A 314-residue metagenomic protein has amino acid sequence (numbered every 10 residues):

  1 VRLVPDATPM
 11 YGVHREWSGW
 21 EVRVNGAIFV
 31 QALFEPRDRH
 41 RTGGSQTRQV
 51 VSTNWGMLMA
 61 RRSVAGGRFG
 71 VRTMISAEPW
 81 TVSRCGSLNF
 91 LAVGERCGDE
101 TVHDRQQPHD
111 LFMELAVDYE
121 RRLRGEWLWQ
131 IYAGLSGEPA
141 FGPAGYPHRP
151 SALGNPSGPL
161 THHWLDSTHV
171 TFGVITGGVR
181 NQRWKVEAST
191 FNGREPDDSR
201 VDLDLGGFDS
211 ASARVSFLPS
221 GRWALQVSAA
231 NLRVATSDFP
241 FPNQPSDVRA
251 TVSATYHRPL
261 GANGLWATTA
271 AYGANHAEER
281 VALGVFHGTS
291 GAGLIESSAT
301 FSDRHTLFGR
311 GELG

Functional and structural regions predicted by a protein language model:
V1-R122: Beta-barrel outer-membrane channel/assembly domains of diderm bacteria
V13, T53-R62, L115-R121, I175-N181 (+6 more regions): Residues on the lipid-exposed face of transmembrane beta-strands in outer-membrane beta-barrel proteins
W20, R48-G56, H109-L115, H169-I175 (+4 more regions): Residues that define the transmembrane beta-barrel architecture of outer-membrane proteins
V24-F34, V71-A77, I131-L135, V179 (+5 more regions): Transmembrane beta-barrel strands of outer-membrane/channel proteins
Q31-H40, E78-V82, S136-A140, G158-L160 (+8 more regions): Sequence/structural signature of outer-membrane beta-barrel proteins
G66-V71, G125-W129, P139, V179 (+4 more regions): Repeated loop/turn-to-beta-strand initiation elements of outer-membrane beta-barrel proteins
R84-S216, R233: Surface-exposed coil loops of outer-membrane beta-barrel proteins
H103, R222-G314: Outer-membrane beta-barrel pore domains
